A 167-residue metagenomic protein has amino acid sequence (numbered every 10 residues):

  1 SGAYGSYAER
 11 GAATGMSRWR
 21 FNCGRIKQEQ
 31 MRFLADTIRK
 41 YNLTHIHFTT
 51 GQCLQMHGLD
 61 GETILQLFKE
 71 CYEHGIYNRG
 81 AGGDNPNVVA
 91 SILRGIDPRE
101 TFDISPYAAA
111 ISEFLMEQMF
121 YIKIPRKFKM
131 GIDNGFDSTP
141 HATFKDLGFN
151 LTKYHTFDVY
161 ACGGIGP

Functional and structural regions predicted by a protein language model:
S1-Y7: Intrinsically disordered, low-complexity polar/charged tails and linkers
R10-R18, I165-P167: Gly-rich Lys/Arg/Thr-decorated short loops/hinges at beta-loop-alpha junctions or inter-strand turns that position
T14-F157: Small-residue-enriched alpha-helical segments and adjacent helix-cap loops that form tight helix-helix packing
T156-P167: A structural signal for small-residue-enriched, beta-sheet-centric alpha/beta enzyme cores and oligomeric scaffold folds
